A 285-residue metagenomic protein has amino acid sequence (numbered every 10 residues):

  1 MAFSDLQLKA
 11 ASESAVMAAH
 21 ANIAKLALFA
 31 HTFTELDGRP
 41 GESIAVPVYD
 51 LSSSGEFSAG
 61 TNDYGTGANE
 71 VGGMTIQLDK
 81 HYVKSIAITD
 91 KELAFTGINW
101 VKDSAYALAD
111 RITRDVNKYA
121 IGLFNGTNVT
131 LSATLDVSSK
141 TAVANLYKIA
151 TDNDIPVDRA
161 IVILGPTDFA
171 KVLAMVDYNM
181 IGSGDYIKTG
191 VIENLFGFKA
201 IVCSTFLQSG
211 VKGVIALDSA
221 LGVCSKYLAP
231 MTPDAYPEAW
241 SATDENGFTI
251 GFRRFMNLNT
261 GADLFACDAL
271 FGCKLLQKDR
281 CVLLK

Functional and structural regions predicted by a protein language model:
A2-A10, S14-A30, D37-S53, G72-D79 (+1 more regions): Sequence/fold signature of self-assembling virion shell proteins
N22-K25, F57, T66, L131 (+4 more regions): N-terminal cationic amphipathic segment used for targeting or macromolecule association
T34-E35, I149-N153, R253-R254: A generic local secondary-structure boundary/capping motif
V46, V71-V129, D154-I163, A200 (+1 more regions): Long, contiguous amphipathic alpha-helices that act as assembly "spine/axial" helices in icosahedral shell and virion
L51-G55, A59-G72: Active-site-surrounding "flap" and adjacent substrate/cofactor-binding loops of secreted or lumenal enzymes, prototyped
G55-E56, F95, K171, K274-L276: Intrinsically disordered, low-complexity acidic/polar segments
G126-K199: Extended, solvent-exposed, turn-rich assembly/linker loops in the middle of proteins
